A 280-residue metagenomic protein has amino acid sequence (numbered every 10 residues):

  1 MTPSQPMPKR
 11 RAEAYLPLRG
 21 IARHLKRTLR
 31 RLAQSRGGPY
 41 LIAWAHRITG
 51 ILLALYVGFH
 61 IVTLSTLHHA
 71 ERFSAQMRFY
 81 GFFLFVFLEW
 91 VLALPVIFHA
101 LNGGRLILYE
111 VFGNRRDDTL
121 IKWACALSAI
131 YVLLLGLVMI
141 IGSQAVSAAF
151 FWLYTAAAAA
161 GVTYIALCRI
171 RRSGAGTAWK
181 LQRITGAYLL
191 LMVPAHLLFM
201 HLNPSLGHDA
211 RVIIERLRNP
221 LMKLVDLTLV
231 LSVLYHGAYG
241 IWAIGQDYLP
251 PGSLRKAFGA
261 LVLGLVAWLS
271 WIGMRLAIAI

Functional and structural regions predicted by a protein language model:
T2-I280: Membrane-embedded alpha-helical bundles that constitute the cytochrome b-like, heme-associated redox core of multi-pass
